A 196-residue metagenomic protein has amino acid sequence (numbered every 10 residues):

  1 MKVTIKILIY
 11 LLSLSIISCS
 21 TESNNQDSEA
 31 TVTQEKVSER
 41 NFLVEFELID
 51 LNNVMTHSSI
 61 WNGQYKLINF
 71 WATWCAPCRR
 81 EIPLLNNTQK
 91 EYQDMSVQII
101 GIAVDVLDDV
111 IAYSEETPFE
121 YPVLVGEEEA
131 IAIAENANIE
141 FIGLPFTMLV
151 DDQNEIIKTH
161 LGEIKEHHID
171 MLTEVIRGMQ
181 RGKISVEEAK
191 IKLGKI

Functional and structural regions predicted by a protein language model:
M1-E47, H167, T173, E187-I196: N-terminal targeting signals for export/organelle localization
L43-K66: A short beta-strand-turn-helix
F46, F70-W71, Y113, E120-Y121: Conserved hydrophobic/aromatic "anchor" residues that stabilize well-ordered secondary structure elements
N62-Q64, D94, E120: Active-site acidic short loop of glycosyltransferases
Q64-K66, F70-W74, V106, G143: Short pre-active-site segment immediately N-terminal to redox-active cysteine/selenocysteine motifs in thiol-based
R79-P118, E128-E135, I196: Structural microenvironment flanking redox-active thiols in thiol-disulfide oxidoreductases
E116-F119, G126-G178: Thiol/disulfide oxidoreductase modules built on the thioredoxin-like
